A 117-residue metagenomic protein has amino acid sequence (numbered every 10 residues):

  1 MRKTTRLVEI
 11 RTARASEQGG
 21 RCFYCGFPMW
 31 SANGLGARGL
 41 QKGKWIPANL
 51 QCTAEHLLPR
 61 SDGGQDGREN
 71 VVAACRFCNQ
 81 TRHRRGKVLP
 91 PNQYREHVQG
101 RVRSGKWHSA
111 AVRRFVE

Functional and structural regions predicted by a protein language model:
M1, Y94-E117: Short, intrinsically disordered terminal segments enriched in charged and Pro/Gly residues
M1-G39, R113: Short, charged surface segments at domain edges that flank catalytic/cofactor-binding sites
L7-I10, R14-A15, K44, L57 (+1 more regions): Generic low-polarity alpha-helical segments
G20-R21, T53, A74: The −1 position to Zn-ligating cysteines in a subset of zinc-ribbon hairpins
M29-V71, G86: Histidine-centered nuclease catalytic patch
G34-A37, C78-R85, V98-V102: Short amphipathic alpha-helical patches
G67, V71-Y94: Short Cys/His-centered divalent metal-binding micro-motifs
